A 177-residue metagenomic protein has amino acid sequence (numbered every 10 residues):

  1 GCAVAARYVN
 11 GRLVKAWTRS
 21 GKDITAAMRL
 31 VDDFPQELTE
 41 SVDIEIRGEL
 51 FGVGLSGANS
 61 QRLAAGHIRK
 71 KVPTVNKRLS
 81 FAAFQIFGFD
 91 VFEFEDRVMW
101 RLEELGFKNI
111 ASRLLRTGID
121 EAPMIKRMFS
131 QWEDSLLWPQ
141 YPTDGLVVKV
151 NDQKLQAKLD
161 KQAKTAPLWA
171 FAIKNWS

Functional and structural regions predicted by a protein language model:
G1-S177: RNA/tRNA-interacting regions in translation and RNA-turnover enzymes
